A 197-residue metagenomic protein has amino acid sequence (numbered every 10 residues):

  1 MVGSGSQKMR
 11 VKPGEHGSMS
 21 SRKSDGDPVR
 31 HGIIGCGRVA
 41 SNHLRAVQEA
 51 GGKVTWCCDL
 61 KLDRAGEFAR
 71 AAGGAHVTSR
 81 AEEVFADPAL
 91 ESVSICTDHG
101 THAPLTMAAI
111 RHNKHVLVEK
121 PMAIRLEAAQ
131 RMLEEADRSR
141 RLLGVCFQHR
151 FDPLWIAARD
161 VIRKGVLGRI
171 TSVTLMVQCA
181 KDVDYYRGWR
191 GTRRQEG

Functional and structural regions predicted by a protein language model:
V2-M9: Extreme N-terminal basic, low-complexity initiation segments that serve as generic localization/processing leaders
R10-A72: N-terminal Rossmann-like dinucleotide-binding module
T55, T78, L117, L142-G144 (+1 more regions): Structural detector of well-ordered beta-strand residues that form the stable sheet scaffold of enzyme domains
W56, H76, E91-S92, S172: Short, Asp-centered acidic motifs that coordinate Mg2+ and/or phosphate in catalytic or ligand-binding sites
G74-A81: Conserved SAM-binding strand-loop segment of SAM-dependent methyltransferases
S92, D98-H99, A103-R150, G165: Beta-strand-loop-alpha-helix segment that lines the small-molecule cofactor/substrate pocket of alpha/beta enzymes
H149-G197: Predominantly a Rossmann-like dinucleotide-binding segment in NAD(P)-dependent oxidoreductases
